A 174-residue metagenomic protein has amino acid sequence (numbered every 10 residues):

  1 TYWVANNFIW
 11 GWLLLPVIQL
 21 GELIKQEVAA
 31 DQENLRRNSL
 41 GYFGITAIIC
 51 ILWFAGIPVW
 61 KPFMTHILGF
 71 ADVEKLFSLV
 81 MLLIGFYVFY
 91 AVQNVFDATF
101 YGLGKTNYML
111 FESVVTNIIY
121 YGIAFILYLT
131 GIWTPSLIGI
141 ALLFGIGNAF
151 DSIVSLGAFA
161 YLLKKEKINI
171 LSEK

Functional and structural regions predicted by a protein language model:
T1-G11, V73-F77, G139-L142: Interfacial/gating helices of multi-pass transporter permease domains
V4-F54, N94-Y101: Small-residue-rich hydrophobic transmembrane alpha-helices
A5-F8, G44, I48, G85 (+3 more regions): Hydrophobic residues within alpha-helical transmembrane segments of multi-pass solute transporters/permease subunits
W12, A71-F96, F111, G122: Alpha-helical transmembrane segments of multi-pass membrane proteins
K25-E27, Y87-V115: Membrane-interface junctions at transmembrane-helix termini in multi-pass inner-membrane proteins
I51-F77: Short membrane-interface helical motifs at transmembrane helix boundaries in multi-pass membrane transporters
T65-H66, N107, N117-G157, L163-E166: Membrane-interface helix-loop junctions in multi-pass transport and translocation proteins
K165-K174: Intrinsic disorder in cytosolic terminal tails and internal cytosolic loops of multi-pass membrane transporters
